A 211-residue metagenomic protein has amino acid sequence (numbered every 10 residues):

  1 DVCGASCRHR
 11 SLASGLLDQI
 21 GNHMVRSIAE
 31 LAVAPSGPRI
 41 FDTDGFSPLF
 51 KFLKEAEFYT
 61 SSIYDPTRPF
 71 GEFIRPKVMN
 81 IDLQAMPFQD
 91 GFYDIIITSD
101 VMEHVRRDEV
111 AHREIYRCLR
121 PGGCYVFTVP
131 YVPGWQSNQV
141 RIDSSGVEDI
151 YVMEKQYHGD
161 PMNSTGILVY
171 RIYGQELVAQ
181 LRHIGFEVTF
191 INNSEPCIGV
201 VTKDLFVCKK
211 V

Functional and structural regions predicted by a protein language model:
D1-A85, I142-S145, R171, Q175-E176 (+1 more regions): Conserved N-terminal segment of class I S-adenosyl-L-methionine
G37, Y93-D94, L168: Local beta-strand N-terminus motif with an aromatic residue
T43, I96-I97: Hydrophobic beta-strand segment of the Class I
I81-I96: A short acidic, Gly/Pro-enriched loop at the edge of an enzyme's catalytic core that lines a small-molecule cofactor
A85, E103, P133: Active-site micro-motifs of SAM-dependent methyltransferase domains
P87-Q89, R106, G174: GHKL-family ATP-binding catalytic core of two-component histidine kinases
I97-H104: Short catalytic micro-motifs in class I SAM-dependent methyltransferases
E109-V211: S-adenosyl-L-methionine-dependent methyltransferase catalytic module, highlighting the catalytic core
